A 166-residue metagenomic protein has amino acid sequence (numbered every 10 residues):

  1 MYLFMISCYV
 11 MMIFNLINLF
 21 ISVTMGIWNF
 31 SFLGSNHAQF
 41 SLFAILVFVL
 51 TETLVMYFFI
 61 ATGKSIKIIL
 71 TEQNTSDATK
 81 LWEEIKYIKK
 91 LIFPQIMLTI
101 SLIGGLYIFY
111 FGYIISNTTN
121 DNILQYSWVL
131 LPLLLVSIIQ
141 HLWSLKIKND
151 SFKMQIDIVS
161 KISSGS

Functional and structural regions predicted by a protein language model:
M1-I27, L98-T99, I158-G165: Alpha-helical transmembrane segments of integral membrane proteins, especially early/N-terminal helices
Y2-M5, S116-I162: Alpha-helical transmembrane segments and their immediate juxtamembrane interface regions
Y2-V10, K80-Y107: Loop-to-transmembrane boundary segments
C8-N15, S41-A44, M97-G104, L130-L133: Hydrophobic alpha-helical transmembrane segments of polytopic
L16-F20, S35-K64, L135-S144: Hydrophobic alpha-helical membrane-embedded segments
I17-M25, Q95-N120: Alpha-helical transmembrane segments and their membrane-interface junctions in multi-pass membrane proteins
I27-A38, I114-I123: Membrane-interfacial hairpin junctions
I69-Q95, I158-S166: Short membrane-interface loop/juxtamembrane segments of multi-pass integral membrane proteins
